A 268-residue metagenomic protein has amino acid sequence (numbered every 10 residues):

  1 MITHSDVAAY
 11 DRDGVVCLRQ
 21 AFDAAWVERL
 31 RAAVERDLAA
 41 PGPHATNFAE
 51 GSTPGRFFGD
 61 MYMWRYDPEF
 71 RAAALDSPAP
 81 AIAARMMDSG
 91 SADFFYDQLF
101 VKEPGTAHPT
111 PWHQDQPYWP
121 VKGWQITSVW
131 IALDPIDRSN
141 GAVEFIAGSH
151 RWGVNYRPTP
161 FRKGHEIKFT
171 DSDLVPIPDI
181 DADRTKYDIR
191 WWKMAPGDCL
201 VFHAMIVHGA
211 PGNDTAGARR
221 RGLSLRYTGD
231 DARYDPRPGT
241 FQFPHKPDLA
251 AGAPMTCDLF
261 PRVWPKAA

Functional and structural regions predicted by a protein language model:
M1-D13, L18-W112, P117-P120, P238 (+2 more regions): Non-heme Fe(II)-dependent double-stranded beta-helix
D23-A24, F100-K102, P117, I136 (+3 more regions): Short, solvent-exposed loop/turn segments at secondary-structure junctions
A40-S52, N155-F161, P196-V201, M205-A268: Non-heme Fe(II)/2-oxoglutarate
A79, S89, P104-T106, I136-R138 (+3 more regions): Short, charged/polar surface micro-motifs in flexible loops or helix N-caps
G90, Q116, I131-A142, G148-H150: Active-site region of the double-stranded beta-helix
Q114-I126, Y187, M194, A218-R220: A short beta-loop-beta micro-motif enriched in histidine and acidic residues
P120-R138, K193-P196, V201, R226-G229: Short, conserved beta-strand element in jelly-roll/cupin
R138-V207: Double-stranded beta-helix
